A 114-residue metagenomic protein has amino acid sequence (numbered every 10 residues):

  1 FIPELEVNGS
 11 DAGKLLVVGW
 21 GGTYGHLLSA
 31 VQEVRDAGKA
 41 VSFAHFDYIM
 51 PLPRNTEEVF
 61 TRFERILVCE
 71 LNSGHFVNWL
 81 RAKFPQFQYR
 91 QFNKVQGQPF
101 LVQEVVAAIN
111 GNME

Functional and structural regions predicted by a protein language model:
F1-L15, L28, Q32: Glycine-/acidic-rich phosphate or pyrophosphate-binding loops and their flanking alpha/beta elements
G13, F63-E64: Short, well-ordered alpha-helix to beta-strand connector turns
L16-V18, L67: Conserved beta-strand elements of the Class I
W20-G21, E70: Glycine-rich, N-terminal phosphate-binding loop of Rossmann-like dinucleotide-binding domains
Y24-V59: Generic long, charged, amphipathic alpha-helical segments
E33-D36, E58, R65-C69, A82: Short basic/hydrophobic patches in alpha-helices and adjacent helix-turn junctions that form amphipathic surface motifs
E64, E70-E114: Peripheral docking tails and interdomain loops at the edges of cofactor- or intermediate-handling domains
